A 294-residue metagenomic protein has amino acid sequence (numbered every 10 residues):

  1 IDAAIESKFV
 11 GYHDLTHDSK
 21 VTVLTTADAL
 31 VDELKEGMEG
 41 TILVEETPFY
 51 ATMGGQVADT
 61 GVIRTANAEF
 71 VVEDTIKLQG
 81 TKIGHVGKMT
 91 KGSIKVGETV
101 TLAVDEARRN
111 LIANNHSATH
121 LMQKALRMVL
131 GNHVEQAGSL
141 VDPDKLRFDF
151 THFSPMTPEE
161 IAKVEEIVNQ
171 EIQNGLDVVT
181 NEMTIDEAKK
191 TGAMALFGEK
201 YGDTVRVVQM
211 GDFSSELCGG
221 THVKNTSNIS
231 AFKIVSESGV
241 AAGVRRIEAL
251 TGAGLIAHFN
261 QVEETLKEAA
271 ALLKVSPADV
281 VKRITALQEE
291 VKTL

Functional and structural regions predicted by a protein language model:
I1-L294: A glycine- and charged-residue-rich anion-binding loop/surface
